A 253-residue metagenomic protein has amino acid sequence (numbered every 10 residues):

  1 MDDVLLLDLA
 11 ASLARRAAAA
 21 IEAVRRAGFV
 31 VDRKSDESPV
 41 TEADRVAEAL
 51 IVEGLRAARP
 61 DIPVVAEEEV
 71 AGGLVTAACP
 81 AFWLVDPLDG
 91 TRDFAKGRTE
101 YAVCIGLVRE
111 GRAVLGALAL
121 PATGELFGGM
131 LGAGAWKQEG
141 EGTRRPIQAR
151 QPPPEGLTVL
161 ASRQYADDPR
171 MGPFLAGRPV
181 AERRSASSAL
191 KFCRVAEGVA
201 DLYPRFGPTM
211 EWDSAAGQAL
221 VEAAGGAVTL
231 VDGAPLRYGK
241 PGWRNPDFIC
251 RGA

Functional and structural regions predicted by a protein language model:
M1-L88, P169-A176, A227, A234 (+1 more regions): N-terminal subdomain of lithium-sensitive/metallo-dependent phosphomonoesterases centered on the IMPase/IPPase/PAP
M1-S12, P173-G177, F192-A253: Oxyanion/phosphate-interacting regions
I21, D44, L55, T91 (+5 more regions): Residue-level signal for inorganic ion chemistry
D44, E67, D86-D89, D93 (+3 more regions): Acidic active-site catalytic centers that drive phospho-/nucleotidyl reactions and related ester hydrolyses
A47, V103, K191-F192, G217: Short, hydrophobic alpha-helical packing/hinge segments within bilobed ligand-binding/sensory domains
V65, R183-S185, T229: General small-molecule cofactor/ligand-binding pocket signal
C79-P121: Glycine-rich active-site/cofactor-binding loop and its immediate structural neighborhood
I105-C193, K240-A253: Acidic beta-strand-loop-alpha-helix segment within the catalytic core of divalent metal-dependent phosphate-processing
